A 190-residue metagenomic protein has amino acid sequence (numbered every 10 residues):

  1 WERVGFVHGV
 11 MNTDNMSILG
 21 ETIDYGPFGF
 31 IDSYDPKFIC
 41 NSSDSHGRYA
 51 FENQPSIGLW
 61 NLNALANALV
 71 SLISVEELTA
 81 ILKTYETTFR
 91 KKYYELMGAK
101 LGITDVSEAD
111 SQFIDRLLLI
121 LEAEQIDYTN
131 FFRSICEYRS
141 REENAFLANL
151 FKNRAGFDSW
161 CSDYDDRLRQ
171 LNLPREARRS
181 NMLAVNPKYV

Functional and structural regions predicted by a protein language model:
W1-V4, L96: Phosphate/ATP-binding catalytic cores across multiple sugar-kinase/actin-like superfamilies, primarily ASKHA
R3-H8, N12-N61, N67-S71: Catalytic activation segment of kinase domains across protein kinase-like and atypical kinase folds
C40, S45-V190: Regulatory N- and C-terminal appendages and interdomain linkers associated with kinase/kinase-like NTP transferase
